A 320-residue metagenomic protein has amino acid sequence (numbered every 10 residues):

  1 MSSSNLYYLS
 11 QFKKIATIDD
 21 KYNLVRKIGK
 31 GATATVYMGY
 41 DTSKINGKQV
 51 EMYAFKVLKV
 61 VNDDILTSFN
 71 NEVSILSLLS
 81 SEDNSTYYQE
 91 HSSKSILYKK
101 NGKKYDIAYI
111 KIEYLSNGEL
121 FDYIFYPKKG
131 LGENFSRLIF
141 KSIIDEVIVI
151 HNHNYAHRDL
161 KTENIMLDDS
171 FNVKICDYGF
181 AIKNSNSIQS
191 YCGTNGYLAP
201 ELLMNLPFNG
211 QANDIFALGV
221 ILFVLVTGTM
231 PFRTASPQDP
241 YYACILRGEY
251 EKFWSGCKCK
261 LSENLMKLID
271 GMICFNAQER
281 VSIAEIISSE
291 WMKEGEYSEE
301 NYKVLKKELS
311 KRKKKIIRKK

Functional and structural regions predicted by a protein language model:
T35: Conserved N-lobe ATP-binding subsite of Hanks-type protein kinase domains, especially the beta3 VAIK lysine
S81-K99: Conserved HxN/HPN-centered segment at the entrance to the catalytic loop of eukaryotic protein kinase-like domains
Y105-E119: Conserved short submotifs of the Hanks-type protein kinase catalytic core that shape the nucleotide-binding pocket
I139-F140: Activation segment signature within eukaryotic-like protein kinase domains
H151-L167: Catalytic-loop of the protein kinase fold
Q189-L202: Conserved activation segment of eukaryotic-like protein kinases, specifically the C-terminal portion of the activation
